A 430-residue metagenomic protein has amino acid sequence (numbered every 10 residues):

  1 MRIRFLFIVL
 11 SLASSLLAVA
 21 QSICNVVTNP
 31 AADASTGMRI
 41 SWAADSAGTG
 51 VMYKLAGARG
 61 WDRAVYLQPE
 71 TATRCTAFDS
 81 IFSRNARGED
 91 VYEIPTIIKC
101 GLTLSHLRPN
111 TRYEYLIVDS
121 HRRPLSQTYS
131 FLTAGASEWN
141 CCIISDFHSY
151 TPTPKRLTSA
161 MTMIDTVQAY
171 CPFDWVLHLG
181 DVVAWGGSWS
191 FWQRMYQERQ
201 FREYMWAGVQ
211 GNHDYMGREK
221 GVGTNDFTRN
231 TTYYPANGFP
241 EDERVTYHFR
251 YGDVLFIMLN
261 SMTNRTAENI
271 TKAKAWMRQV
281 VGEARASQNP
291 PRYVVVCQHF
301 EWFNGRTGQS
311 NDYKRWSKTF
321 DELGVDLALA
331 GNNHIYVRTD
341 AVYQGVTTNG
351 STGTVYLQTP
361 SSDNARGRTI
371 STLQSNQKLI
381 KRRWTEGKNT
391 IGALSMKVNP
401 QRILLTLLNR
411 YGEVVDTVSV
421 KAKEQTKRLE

Functional and structural regions predicted by a protein language model:
M1-L6: Bacterial N-terminal signal peptides that target proteins for export
F7-S15: Bacterial N-terminal signal peptides
A20-I143, H148, A169, N389 (+1 more regions): Acidic, histidine-bearing metal-coordination/catalytic regions of metal-dependent phosphoesterases
R59-P95, C141-M161, F227, T231 (+5 more regions): Acidic/histidine-rich helix-loop elements that form or flank divalent-metal/phosphate-binding sites at the catalytic
V91-I94, I98, R112-S130, W189-S287 (+4 more regions): Extended active-site neighborhood of metal-dependent phosphoesterases/phosphodiesterases
E138-G217: Conserved, compact domain cores that house catalytic/ligand-binding motifs in diverse enzymes and effector modules
I143-S145, W175-D181, W185, W206-N212 (+4 more regions): Active-site neighborhood of phospho(di)ester-bond hydrolases with catalytic His/Asp-centered motifs
T151, T263-N269, S287-A328: Active-site-proximal segments of metal-dependent phosphoesterases and phosphodiesterases across multiple
